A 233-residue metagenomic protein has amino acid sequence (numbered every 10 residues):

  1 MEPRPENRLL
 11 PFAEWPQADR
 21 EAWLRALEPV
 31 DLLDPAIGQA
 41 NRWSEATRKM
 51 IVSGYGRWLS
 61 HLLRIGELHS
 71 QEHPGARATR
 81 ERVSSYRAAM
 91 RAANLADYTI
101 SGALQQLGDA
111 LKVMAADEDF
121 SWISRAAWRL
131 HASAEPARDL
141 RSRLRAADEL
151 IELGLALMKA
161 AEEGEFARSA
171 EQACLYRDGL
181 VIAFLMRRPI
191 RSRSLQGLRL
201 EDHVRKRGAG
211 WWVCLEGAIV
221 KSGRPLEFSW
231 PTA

Functional and structural regions predicted by a protein language model:
M1-R143, F166-R168: Charge-rich, intrinsically disordered N-terminal extensions that act as flexible nucleic-acid engagement or regulatory
A46-S53, R57, G102, Y176-A183 (+4 more regions): Short, well-structured alpha-helical interface segments that form or flank functional binding sites
L63, R91, K112-D119, L185-R193 (+1 more regions): Hydrophobic/aromatic-lined pockets within catalytic cores
R82-R91, V181-R187, A218-R224: A short, hydrophobic secondary-structure junction motif
R87, R141-R143, R177, R191 (+1 more regions): Basic side chains
A134-A161, K221-A233: DNA breakage-rejoining catalytic core of tyrosine-based enzymes
I151-S192: Basic, Lys/Arg- and aromatic-enriched nucleic-acid-binding interface segment
G197-A233: Conserved tyrosine-mediated DNA breakage-rejoining catalytic core shared by Y-recombinases
